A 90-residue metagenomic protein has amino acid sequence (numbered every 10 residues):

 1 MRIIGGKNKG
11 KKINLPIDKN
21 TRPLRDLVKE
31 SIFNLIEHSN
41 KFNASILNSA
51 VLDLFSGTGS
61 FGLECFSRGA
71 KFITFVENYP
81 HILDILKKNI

Functional and structural regions predicted by a protein language model:
M1-L63, S67-R68: S-adenosyl-L-methionine
F72-E77: Conserved SAM-binding motif I beta-strand of class I
Y79-L83: Helix N-cap at the beta1-alpha1 junction of Rossmann-like dinucleotide-binding domains, i.e., the first residues
L86-K87: Conserved SAM-binding loop
I90: ABC transporter ATPase nucleotide-binding domain signature
